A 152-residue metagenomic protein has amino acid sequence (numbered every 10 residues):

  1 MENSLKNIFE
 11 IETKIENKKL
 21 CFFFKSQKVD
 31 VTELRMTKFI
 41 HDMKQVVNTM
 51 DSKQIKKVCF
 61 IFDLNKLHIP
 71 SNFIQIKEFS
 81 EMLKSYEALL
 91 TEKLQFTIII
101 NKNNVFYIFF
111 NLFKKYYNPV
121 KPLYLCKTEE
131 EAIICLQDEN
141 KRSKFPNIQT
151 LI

Functional and structural regions predicted by a protein language model:
E2-I152: Amphipathic, Lys/Arg-enriched alpha-helical "gate/interface" segment within cytosolic domains that mediates
